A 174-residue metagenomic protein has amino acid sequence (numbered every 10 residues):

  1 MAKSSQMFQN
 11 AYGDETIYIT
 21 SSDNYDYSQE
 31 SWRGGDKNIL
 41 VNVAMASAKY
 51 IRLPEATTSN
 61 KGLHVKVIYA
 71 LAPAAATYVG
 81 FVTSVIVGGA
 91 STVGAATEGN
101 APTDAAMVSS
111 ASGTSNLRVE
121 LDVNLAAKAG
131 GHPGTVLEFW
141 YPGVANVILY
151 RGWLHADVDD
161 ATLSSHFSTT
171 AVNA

Functional and structural regions predicted by a protein language model:
A2-S110, A145-A174: Exposed extracellular interaction/assembly regions and N-terminal maturation sites
E98, A127-P133: Sequence/structural signature of small/polar-enriched beta-strand/turn repeats that build beta-strand-rich repeat
S115-A126: A conserved acidic, glycine/proline-rich C-terminal tail/linker
H132-Y141: Extracellular disulfide-bonded cysteine-rich modules/repeats
